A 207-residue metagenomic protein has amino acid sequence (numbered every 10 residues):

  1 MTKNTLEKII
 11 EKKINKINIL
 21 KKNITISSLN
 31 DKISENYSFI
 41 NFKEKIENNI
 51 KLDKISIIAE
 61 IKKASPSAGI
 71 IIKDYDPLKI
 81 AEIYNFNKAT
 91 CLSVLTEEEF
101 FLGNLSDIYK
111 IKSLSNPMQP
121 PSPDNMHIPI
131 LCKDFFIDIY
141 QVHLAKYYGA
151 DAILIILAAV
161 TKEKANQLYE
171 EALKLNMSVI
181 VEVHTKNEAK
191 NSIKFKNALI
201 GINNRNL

Functional and structural regions predicted by a protein language model:
T2-I72: An N-cap/entry alpha-helix motif that binds or orients negatively charged groups
I9, A59, Y84, L92 (+3 more regions): Conserved, mostly hydrophobic/aromatic
K12, L20, L95, I156 (+1 more regions): Conserved residues at the C-terminal ends of beta-strands
N36-F39, D74-L78, L105, I139 (+2 more regions): Structural motif corresponding to alpha-helix initiation and N-cap regions
N41-D53, L102-L131, F135, N166-E182: Alpha-helix-loop-beta-strand connector modules within alpha/beta enzyme cores
N48-I50, N85-F86, Y109-L114, K146 (+1 more regions): Acidic (Asp/Glu)-rich catalytic clusters
A64-K133: Glycine-rich active-site/cofactor-binding loop and its immediate structural neighborhood
D124-H127, L131-L207: Conserved anion-binding
